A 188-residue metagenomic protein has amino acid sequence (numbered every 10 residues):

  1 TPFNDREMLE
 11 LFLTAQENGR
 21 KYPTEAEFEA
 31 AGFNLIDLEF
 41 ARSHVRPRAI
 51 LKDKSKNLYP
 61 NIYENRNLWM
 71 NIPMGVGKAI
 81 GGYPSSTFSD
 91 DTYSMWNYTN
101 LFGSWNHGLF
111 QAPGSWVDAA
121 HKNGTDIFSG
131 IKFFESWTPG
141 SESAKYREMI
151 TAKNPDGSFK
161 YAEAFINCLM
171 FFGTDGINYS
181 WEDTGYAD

Functional and structural regions predicted by a protein language model:
T1-S86, D90-T92, W96: N-terminal module-boundary/linker segments of secreted carbohydrate-active enzymes
N61-D188: Chitinase-like catalytic core of GlcNAc-active glycosidases
